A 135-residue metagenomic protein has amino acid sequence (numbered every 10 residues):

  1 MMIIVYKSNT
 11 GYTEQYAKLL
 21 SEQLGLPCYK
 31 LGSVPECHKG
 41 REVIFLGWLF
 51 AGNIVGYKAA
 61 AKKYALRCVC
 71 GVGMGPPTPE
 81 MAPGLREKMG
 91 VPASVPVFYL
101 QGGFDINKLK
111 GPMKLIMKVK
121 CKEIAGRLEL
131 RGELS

Functional and structural regions predicted by a protein language model:
M1-K63: N-terminal beta1-alpha1-beta2 submodule of the flavodoxin-like/Rossmannoid cofactor-binding fold
L46-S135: FMN-binding flavodoxin-like domain, especially the glycine-rich phosphate-binding loop
